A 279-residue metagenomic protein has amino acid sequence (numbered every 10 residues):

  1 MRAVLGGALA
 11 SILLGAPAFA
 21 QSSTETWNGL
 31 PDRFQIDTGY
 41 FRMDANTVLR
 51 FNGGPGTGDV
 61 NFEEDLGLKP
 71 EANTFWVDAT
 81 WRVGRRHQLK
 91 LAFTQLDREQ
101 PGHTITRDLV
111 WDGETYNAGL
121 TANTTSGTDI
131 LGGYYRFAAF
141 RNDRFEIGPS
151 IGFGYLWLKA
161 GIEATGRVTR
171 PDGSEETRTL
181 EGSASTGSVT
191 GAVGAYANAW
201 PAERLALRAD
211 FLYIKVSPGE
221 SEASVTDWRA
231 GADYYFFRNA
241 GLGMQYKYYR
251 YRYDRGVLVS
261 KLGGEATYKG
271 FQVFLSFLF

Functional and structural regions predicted by a protein language model:
M1-L30: Cleavable N-terminal export/targeting peptides
A20-L96, L131, Q272-L278: Short glycine/proline- and aromatic-enriched beta-strand/turn motifs that initiate or cap beta-hairpins
R33, A72-W76, T128-G132, S188-A192 (+2 more regions): Transmembrane beta-barrel architecture of outer-membrane proteins
T38, V77-W81, G133-F137, I151-Y155 (+4 more regions): Residues on the lipid-exposed face of transmembrane beta-strands in outer-membrane beta-barrel proteins
G39-M43, T94-L96, A138, G152-L156 (+3 more regions): Outer-membrane beta-barrel pore domains and translocons
N46-A72, Q95-D129, L156-G187, V216-G219 (+1 more regions): Extracellular/periplasm-exposed beta-strand and loop segments of Gram-negative cell-envelope proteins, dominated by
R86-L89, D143-F145, E203-L207, R238-L242: Repeated loop/turn-to-beta-strand initiation elements of outer-membrane beta-barrel proteins
A206-G219, A223: Transmembrane beta-strand segments that form the barrel wall of outer-membrane beta-barrel proteins
